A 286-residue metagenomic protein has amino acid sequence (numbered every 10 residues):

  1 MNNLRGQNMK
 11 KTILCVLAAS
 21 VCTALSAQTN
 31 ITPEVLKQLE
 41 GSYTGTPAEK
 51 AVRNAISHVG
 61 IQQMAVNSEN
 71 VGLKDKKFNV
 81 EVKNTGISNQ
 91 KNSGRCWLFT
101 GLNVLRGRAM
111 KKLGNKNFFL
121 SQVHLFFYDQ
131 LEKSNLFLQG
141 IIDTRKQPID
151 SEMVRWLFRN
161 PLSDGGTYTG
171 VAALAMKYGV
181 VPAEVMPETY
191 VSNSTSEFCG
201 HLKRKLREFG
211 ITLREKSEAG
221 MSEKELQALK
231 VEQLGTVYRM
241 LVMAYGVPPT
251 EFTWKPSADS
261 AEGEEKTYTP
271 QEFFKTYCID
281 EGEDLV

Functional and structural regions predicted by a protein language model:
M1-T29: Bacterial Sec-dependent N-terminal signal peptides
Q28-Q90, L98-V286: Structured alpha-helical subdomains that flank or immediately precede key functional sites
